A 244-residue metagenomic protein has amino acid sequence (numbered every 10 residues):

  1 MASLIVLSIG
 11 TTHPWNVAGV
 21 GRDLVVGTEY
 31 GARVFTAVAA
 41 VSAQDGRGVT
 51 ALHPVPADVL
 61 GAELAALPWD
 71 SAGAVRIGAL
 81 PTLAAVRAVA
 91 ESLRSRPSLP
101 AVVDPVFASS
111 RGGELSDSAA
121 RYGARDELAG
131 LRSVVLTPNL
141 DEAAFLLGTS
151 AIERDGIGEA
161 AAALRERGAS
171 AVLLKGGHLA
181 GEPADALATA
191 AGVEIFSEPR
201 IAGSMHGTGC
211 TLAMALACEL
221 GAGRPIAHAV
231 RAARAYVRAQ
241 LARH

Functional and structural regions predicted by a protein language model:
A2-S8, V17-S109, L115: Conserved N-terminal subdomain of the carbohydrate kinase-like
G10-W15, E194-H206: Short pre-catalytic strand/loop immediately N-terminal to key active-site residues, enriched for Gly-Thr
R33, V135, P225: Residue-level detector of anion-binding/catalytic polar loops
A51, A227-H244: Charged C-terminal helix
P81, F107, E142, H178 (+1 more regions): Active-site-proximal loop/turn and secondary-structure-junction residues that shape catalytic pockets, frequently
L115-V193: Conserved phosphate/ATP/ADP-binding segment of small-molecule kinases
A144-F145, G203-I226, V230: Short, small-residue alpha-helix embedded
